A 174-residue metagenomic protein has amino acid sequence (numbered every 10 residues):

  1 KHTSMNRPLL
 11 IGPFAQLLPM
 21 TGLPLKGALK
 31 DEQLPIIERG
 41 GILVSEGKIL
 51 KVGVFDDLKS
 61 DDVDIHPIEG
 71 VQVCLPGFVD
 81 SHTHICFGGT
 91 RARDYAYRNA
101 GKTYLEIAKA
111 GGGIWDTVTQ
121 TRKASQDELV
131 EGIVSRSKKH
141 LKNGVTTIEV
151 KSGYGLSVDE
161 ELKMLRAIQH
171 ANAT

Functional and structural regions predicted by a protein language model:
H2-K59: N-terminal metal-binding scaffold of metallo-dependent hydrolase/deaminase domains
P8, P76-F78, T147: Hydrophobic "anchor" residues on beta-strands that sit immediately upstream of conserved functional sites
L10, D64-I68: Conserved beta-strand scaffold positions in the cores of enzyme catalytic domains, especially in NTP/NDP-utilizing
F14, I42, G47, V71 (+4 more regions): Divalent metal-coordination and catalytic microenvironments
L18-P19, C86, G155: Short, acidic Gly/Pro/Ser/Thr-rich loop/turn segments
K51-V52, L58-S60, P76, F87-G89: Short active-site-adjacent helix-start/loop capping segments
I65, Q72-E131: Metal-associated gating/positioning segment near the N- to mid-region
R91-R98, T119-T174: Active-site loop-helix segments enriched in His/Asp/Glu that coordinate and activate a nucleophilic water at divalent
